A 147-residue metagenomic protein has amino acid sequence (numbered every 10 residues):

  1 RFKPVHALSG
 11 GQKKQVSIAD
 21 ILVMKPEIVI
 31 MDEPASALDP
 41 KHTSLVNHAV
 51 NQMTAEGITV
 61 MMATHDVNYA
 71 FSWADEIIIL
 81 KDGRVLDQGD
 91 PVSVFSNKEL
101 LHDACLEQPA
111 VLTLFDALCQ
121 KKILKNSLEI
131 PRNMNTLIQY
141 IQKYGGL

Functional and structural regions predicted by a protein language model:
P4-L8: Conserved ABC ATPase signature
V23-E27: A short, proline-enriched helix->beta-strand linker immediately N-terminal to the Walker B motif in ABC-type P-loop
V29-D32: Catalytic Walker B motif of ABC-type/P-loop ATPase nucleotide-binding domains
T64-H65: H-loop/switch region of ABC-family ATPase nucleotide-binding domains
A70-S72: A short, surface-exposed alpha-helical micro-motif characterized by mixed small hydrophobic and charged/polar residues
D82-G83: Conserved ABC ATPase "signature" C-loop
L101-L147: ABC ATPase nucleotide-binding domains
